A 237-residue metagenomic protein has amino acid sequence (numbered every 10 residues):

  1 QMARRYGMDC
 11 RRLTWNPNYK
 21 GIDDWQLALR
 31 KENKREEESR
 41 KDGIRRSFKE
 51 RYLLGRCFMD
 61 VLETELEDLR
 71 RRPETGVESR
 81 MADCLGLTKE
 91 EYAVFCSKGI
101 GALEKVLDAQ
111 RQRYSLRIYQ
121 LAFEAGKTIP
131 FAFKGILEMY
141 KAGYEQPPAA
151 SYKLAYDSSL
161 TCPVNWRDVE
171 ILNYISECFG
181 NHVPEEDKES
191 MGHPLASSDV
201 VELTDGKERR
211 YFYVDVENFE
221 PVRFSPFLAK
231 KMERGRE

Functional and structural regions predicted by a protein language model:
Q1-R40: TOPRIM fold recognition
G43-R56: Charged, compositionally biased N-terminal leader segments and the immediate start of the first structured element
L53-Q110: Amphipathic alpha-helical packing elements
D68-R71, F123-F131, R209-F212: Short, surface-exposed beta-strand/loop "edge" segments at domain boundaries and coil↔beta transitions
C84, Y92-L107, G192-L228: Short, compact, well-ordered microdomains
Q112-R167: Extended boundary segments
G143-V200: Short, conserved turn/kink motifs that form compact alpha/beta structural patches or helix kinks used as
K230-E237: Non-Sec secretion/translocation targeting segments of pathogen effectors
